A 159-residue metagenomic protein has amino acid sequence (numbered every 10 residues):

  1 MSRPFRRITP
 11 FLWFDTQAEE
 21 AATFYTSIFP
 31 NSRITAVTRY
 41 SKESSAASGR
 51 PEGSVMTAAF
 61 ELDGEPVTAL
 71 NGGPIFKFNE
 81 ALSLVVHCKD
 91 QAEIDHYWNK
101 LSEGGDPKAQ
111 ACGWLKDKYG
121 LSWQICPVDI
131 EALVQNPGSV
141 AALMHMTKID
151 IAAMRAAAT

Functional and structural regions predicted by a protein language model:
S2, L12-G64: Core segments of cupin and vicinal oxygen chelate
S2-R6, I75-F78: Short, flexible turn/loop "capping" segments at secondary-structure junctions
R7, S54, K108-Q110: Short, small/polar residue-rich loop motifs at catalytic or cofactor-binding pockets
F14, A18, I28, E61-P66 (+3 more regions): Vicinal oxygen chelate
I130-H145: A short, polar/charged loop-to-alpha-helix boundary motif
H145-R155: Terminal, contiguous helix-loop blocks that mediate binding/assembly
